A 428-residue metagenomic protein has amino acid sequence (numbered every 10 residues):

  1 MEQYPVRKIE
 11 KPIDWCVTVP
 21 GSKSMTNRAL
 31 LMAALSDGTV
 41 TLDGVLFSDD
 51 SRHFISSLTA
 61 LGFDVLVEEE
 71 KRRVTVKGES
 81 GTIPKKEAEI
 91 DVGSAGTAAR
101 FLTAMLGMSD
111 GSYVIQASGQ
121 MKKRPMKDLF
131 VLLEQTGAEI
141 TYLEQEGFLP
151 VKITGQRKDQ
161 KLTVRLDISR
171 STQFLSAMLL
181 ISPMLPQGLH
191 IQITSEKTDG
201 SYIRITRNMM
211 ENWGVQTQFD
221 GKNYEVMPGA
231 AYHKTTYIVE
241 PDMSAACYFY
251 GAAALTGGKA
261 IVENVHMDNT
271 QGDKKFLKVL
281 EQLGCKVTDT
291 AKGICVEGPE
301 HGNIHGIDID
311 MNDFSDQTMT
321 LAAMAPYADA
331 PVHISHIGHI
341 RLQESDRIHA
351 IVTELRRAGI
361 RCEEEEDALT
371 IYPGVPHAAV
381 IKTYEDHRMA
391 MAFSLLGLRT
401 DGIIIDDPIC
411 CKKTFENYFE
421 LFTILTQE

Functional and structural regions predicted by a protein language model:
M1-E428: Structural preference for solvent-exposed beta-strand-turn elements and adjacent flexible terminal/loop segments within
